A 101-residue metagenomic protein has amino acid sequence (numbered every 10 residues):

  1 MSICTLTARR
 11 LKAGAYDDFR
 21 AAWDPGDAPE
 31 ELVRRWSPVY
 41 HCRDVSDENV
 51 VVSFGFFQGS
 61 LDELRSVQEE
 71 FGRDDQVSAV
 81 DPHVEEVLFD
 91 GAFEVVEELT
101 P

Functional and structural regions predicted by a protein language model:
I3-R10, P38-F71: Short, well-ordered beta-strand segments in beta-rich or mixed alpha/beta enzyme and ligand-binding folds
A13-Y40, F71-V80: Short amphipathic alpha-helical segments
D17-F19, E63-R65, T100-P101: Short acidic, gly/pro-rich beta-turn/loop elements at beta-sheet edges and active-site/ligand-binding grooves
A22, A28, S53-Q58, Q68 (+2 more regions): General N-terminal targeting signals
W36-V52, D75-P101: Glycine-rich beta-strand-turn "strand-cap" elements at beta-sheet edges
